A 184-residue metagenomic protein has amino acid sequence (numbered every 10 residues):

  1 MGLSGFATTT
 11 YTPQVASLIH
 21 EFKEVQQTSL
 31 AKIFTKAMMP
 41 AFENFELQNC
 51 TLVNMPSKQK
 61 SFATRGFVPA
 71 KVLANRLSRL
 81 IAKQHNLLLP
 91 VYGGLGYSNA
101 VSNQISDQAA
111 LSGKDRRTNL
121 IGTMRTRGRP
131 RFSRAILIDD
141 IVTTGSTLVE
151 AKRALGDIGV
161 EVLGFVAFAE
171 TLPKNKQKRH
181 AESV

Functional and structural regions predicted by a protein language model:
M1-T51, K58-R79, G93-F132, A169-V184: Active-site-facing substrate-recognition patch
L52, L137-I138: Generic enzyme active-site microenvironment
L52-N54, G164: A structural signal for short, well-ordered beta-strand segments and their strand-loop junctions that often border
L77, I81, L155-G156: Hydrophobic alpha-helical packing residues
H85-N86: Cysteine-rich, disulfide-bonded extracellular modules and peptides in secreted proteins and receptor ectodomains
P90: N-terminal beta1-alpha1-beta2 submodule of the flavodoxin-like/Rossmannoid cofactor-binding fold
I136, V149-V184: PRPP-dependent phosphoribosyltransferase catalytic core
D140, G145: Conserved G/P- and acidic residue-centered "switch" motifs that form tight phosphate/ATP-binding loops in soluble
